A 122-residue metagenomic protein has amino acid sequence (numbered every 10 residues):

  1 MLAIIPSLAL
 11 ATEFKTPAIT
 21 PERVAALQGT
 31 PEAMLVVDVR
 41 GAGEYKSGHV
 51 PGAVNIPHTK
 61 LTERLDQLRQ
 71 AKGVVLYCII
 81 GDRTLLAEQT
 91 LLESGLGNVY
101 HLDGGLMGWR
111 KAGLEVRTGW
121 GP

Functional and structural regions predicted by a protein language model:
L2-L35, A42-G73, D82-P122: Rhodanese-like catalytic fold shared by cysteine-dependent sulfurtransferases and DSP/PTP-type phosphatases
Y77-C78: Metallo-beta-lactamase
